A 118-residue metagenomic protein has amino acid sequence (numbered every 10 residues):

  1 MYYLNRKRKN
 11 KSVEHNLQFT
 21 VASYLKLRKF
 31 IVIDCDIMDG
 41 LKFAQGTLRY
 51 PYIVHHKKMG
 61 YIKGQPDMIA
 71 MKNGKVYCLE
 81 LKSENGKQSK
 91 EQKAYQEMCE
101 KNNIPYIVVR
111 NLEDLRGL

Functional and structural regions predicted by a protein language model:
M1-L118: Catalytic phosphate/metal-binding cores of nucleic-acid and nucleotide-processing enzymes, i.e., regions that mediate
